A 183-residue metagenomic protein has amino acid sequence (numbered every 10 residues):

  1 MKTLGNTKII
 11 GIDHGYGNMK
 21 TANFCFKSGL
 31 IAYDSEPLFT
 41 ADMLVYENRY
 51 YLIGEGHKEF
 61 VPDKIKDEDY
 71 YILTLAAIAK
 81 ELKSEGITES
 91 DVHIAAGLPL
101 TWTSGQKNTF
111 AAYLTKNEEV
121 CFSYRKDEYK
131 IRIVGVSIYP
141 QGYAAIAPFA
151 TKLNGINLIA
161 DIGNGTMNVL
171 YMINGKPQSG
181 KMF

Functional and structural regions predicted by a protein language model:
M1-I159, G175-F183: Nucleotide/phosphate-binding catalytic cleft detector across ATP-hydrolyzing and phosphate-transferring enzymes
K20, N168-L170: Short helix/loop capping segments that flank catalytic or ligand/cofactor-binding pockets
I162-N168: Ser/Thr-glycine-rich phosphate-binding loops at phosphate-binding pockets of nucleotides, nucleotide cofactors
